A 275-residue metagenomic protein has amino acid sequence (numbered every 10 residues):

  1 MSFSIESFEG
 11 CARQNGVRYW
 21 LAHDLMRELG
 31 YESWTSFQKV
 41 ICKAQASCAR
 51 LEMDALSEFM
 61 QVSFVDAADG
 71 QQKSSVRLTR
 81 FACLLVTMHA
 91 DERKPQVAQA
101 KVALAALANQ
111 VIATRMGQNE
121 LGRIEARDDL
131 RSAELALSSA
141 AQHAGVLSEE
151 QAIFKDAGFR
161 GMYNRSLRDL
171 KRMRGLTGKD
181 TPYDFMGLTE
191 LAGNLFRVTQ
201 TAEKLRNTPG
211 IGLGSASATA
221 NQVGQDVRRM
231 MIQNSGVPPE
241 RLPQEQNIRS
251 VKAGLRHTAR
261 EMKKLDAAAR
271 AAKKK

Functional and structural regions predicted by a protein language model:
M1-G16: A detector for short, charged/polar N-terminal pre-domain segments
F3, W20, D24, S36-K39 (+6 more regions): Generic recognition of stable, solvent-exposed alpha-helical segments in well-folded globular domains
A12-R13, V17-W34: Polyanion-binding surface elements
R18, V76, A152: Residues that recognize and position ribonucleotide moieties
L29, S33, A44-E52, K94 (+3 more regions): A generic secondary-structure signal for well-formed alpha-helical elements
W34-D66: Major-groove DNA-recognition helix of helix-turn-helix-type DNA-binding domains
L56-V102: Hydrophobic/aromatic-rich structural module bridging two neighboring secondary-structure elements via a short loop
M88-K275: Positively charged, phosphate-engaging catalytic surfaces used for nucleic-acid and nucleotide handling
